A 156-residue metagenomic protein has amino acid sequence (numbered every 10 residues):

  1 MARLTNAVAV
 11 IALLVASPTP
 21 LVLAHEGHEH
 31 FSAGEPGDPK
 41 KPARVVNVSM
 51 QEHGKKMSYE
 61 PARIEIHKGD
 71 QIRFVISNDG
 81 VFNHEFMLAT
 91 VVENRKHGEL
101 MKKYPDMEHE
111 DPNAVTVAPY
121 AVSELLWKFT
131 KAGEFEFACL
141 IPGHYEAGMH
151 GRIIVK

Functional and structural regions predicted by a protein language model:
M1-A9: Bacterial N-terminal signal peptides that target proteins for export
V8-P18: Bacterial N-terminal signal peptides
T19-A24: Sec/Tat signal peptide C-region and signal peptidase I cleavage site
H25-H28, D111-K156: Extracellular/periplasmic metallocenter environments
P39-Q71: N-terminal edge beta-strand
K56, K102-E110: Short beta-strand and strand-turn-strand segments in soluble, beta-rich domains
P61-M87, S123-K131, V155: Beta-strand cores of secreted/periplasmic/IMS beta-sandwich domains, seen most often in copper-related folds
V92-K103: Short aromatic-acidic-glycine turn motif
